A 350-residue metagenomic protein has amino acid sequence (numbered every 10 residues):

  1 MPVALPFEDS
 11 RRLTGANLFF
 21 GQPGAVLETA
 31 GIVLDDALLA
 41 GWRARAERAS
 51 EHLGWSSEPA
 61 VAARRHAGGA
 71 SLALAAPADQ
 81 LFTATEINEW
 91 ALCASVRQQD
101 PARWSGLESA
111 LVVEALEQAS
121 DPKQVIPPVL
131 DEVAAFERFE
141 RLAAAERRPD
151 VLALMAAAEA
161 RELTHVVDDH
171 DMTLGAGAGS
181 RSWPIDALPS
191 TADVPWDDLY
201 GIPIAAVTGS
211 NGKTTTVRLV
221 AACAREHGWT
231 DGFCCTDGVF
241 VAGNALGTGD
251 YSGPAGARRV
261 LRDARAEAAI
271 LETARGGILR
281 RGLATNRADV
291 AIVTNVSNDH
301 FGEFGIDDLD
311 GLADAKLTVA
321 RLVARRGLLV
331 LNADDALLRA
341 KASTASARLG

Functional and structural regions predicted by a protein language model:
M1-P203, E226-T230: Preference for protein termini
D79, L142-D150, L199, T208 (+4 more regions): Catalytic cores of large soluble enzymes that bind and process phosphate-bearing ligands
L154, V220, L338-K341: Aromatic/hydrophobic pocket-lining residues that form π-stacking "cages" and hydrophobic walls in ligand
H165, I204, D231-F233, A291 (+1 more regions): Conserved beta-strand scaffold positions in the cores of enzyme catalytic domains, especially in NTP/NDP-utilizing
H170, C235-G238, A333-L337: Short, polar loop motifs at secondary-structure junctions
T173, G238-V239, G276: Positions that flank functional sites
D193-G238, A242-A245: Walker A (P-loop) phosphate-binding motif
G243-G350: Flexible active-site lid/hinge loop adjacent to a nucleotide/diphosphate and Mg2+-phosphate binding pocket
